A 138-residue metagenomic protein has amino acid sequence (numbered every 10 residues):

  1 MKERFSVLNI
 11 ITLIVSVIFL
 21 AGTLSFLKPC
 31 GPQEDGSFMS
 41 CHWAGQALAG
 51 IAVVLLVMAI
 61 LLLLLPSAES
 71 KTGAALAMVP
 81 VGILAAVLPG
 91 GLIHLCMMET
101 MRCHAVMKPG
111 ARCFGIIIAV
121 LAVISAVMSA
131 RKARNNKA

Functional and structural regions predicted by a protein language model:
M1-K2, R131-A138: Short, charged juxtamembrane terminal tails flanking transmembrane helices
K2-S37: N-terminal signal-anchor transmembrane alpha-helix
V7-T12, T100-R131: Alpha-helical membrane-associated segments of multi-pass integral membrane proteins
S16-S25, P80-G91: Aromatic-anchored segments of alpha-helical transmembrane domains
P29-Q46, L88-C113: Interfacial non-cytosolic loop connecting adjacent transmembrane helices
A49-L62, I116-V120: Hydrophobic alpha-helical transmembrane segments
L61-I83: Loop-to-transmembrane helix junctions at the membrane interface
